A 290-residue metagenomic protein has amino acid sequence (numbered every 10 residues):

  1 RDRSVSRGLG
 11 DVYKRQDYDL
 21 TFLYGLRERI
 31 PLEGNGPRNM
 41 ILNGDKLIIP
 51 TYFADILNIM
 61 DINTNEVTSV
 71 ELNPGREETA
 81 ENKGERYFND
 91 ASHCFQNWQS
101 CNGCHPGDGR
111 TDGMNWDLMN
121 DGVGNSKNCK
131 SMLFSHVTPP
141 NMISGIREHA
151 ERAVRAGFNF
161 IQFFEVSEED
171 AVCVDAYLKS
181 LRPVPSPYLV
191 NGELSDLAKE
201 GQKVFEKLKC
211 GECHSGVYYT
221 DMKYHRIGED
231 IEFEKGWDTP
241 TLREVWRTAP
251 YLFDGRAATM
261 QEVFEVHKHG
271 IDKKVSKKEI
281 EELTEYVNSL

Functional and structural regions predicted by a protein language model:
R1, R7, D11-L290: Periplasmic c-type cytochrome electron-transfer domains
